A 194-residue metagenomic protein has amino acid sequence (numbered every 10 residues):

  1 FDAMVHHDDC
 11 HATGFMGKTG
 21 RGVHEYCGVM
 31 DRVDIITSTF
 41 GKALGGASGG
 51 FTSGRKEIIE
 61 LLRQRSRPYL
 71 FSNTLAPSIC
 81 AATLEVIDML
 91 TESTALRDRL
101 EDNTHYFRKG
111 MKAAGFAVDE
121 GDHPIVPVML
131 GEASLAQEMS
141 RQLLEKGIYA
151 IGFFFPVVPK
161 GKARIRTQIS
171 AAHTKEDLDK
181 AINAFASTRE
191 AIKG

Functional and structural regions predicted by a protein language model:
D2-M4, F15, A117-V118, K180: Pyridoxal 5′-phosphate
A3-Y26: Conserved PLP phosphate-binding loop immediately N-terminal to the Schiff-base lysine helix in PLP-dependent enzymes
V5-D9, T37-S38, F71, E120 (+1 more regions): General beta-strand structural signal in soluble alpha/beta enzymes
C10-A12, K56, A76, F155-P156: Short, ordered loop/turn segments at secondary-structure junctions
T19, E25-L61: Active-site PLP attachment segment
L44-M111, F116-D119: PLP-dependent aminotransferase class I/II
S93, D98-F107, K112-G147, V157 (+2 more regions): Conserved PLP-binding catalytic core of the aspartate aminotransferase-like
E145-I148, V157-G194: PLP-dependent enzyme catalytic core of the Aspartate aminotransferase-like
